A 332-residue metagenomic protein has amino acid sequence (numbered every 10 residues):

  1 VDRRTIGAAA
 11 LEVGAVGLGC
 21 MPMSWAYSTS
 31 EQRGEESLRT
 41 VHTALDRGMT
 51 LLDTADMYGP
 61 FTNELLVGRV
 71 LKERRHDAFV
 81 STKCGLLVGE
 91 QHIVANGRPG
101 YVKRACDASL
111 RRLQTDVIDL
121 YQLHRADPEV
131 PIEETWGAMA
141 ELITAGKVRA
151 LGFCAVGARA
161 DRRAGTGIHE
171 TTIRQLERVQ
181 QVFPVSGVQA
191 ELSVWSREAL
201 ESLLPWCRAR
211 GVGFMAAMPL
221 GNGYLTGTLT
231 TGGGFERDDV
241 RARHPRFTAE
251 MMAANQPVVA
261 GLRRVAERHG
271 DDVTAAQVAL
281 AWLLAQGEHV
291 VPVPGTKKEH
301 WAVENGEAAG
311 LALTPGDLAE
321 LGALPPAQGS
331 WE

Functional and structural regions predicted by a protein language model:
V1-F79: N-terminal binding-site loop/beta-alpha segment at the start of enzyme catalytic domains that lines or forms
L18-C20, T54, T82, L120-L123 (+3 more regions): Conserved beta-strand positions
P22-E35, V88-K103, H124-E129: Active-site mouth loops of central-metabolism enzymes
E31-A44, G97-L113, I168-R178: Short, acidic/polar
G68-H76, R111-Q114, E141-I143, E177-F183: Acidic (Asp/Glu)-rich catalytic clusters
D77-G89: A short, structured active-site edge motif that brings together acidic residues
L110-P128: Active-site groove signature of glycoside hydrolases
A126, V130-L324, Q328, E332: Beta/alpha (TIM)-barrel catalytic core signal, keyed to glycine-rich beta->alpha loops juxtaposed to Asp/Glu that bind
